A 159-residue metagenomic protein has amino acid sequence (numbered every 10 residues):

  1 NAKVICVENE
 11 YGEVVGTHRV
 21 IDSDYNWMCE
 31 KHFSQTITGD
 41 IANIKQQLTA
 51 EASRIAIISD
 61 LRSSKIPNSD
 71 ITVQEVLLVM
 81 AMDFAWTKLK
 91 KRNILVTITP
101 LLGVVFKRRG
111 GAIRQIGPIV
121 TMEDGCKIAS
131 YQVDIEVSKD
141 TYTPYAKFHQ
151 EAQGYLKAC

Functional and structural regions predicted by a protein language model:
N1-I5: A short helix-loop-beta-strand connector motif used in the catalytic cores of GNAT acetyltransferases and, in some
C6, G12-D22: Conserved beta-strand in the GNAT
V15, S59, S138-D140: Short, acidic Gly/Pro/Ser/Thr-rich loop/turn segments
Y25: Secretory/extracellular carbohydrate-interaction modules and structurally similar beta-sandwich "look-alikes"
M28, S34-Q132: Acyl-donor binding region in acyl/amide transferases
R114-C159: Accessory, usually C-terminal, subdomains that scaffold auxiliary metal cofactors
